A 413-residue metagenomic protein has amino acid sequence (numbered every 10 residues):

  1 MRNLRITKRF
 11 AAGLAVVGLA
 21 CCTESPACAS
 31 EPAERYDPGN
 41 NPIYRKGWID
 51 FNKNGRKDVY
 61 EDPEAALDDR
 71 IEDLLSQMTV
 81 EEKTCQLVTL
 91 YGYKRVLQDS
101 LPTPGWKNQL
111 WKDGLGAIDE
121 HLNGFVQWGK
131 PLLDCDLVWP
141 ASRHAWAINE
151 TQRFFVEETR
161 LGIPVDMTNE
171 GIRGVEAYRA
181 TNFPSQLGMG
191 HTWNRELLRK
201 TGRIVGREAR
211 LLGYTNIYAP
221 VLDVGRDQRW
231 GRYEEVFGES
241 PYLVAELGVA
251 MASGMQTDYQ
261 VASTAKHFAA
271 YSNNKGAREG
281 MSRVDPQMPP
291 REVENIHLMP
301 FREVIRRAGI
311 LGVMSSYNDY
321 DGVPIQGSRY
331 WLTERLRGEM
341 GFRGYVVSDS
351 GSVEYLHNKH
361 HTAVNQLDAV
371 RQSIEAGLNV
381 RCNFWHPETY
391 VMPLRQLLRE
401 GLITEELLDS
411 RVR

Functional and structural regions predicted by a protein language model:
R2-G13: Bacterial N-terminal signal peptides that target proteins for export
A11-C21: Bacterial N-terminal signal peptides
C22-R413: Glycoside hydrolase catalytic-domain context in secreted enzymes
